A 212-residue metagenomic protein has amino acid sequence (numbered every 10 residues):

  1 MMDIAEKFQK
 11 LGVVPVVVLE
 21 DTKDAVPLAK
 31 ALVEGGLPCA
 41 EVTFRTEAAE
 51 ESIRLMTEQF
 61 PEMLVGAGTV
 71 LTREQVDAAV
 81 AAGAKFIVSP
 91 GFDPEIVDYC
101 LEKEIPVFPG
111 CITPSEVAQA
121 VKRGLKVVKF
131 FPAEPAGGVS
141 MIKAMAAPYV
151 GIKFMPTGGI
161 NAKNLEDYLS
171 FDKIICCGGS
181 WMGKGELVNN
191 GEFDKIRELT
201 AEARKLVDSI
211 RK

Functional and structural regions predicted by a protein language model:
M1-A82, E102, A162, N190-K212: Conserved N-terminal beta1-alpha1 strand-loop-helix module at the mouth
V16-V18, C39-T46, M63-L71, A84-F92 (+3 more regions): Catalytic beta/alpha-barrel core
L28, T72-A82, S115-R123, S140 (+1 more regions): Catalytic cores of alpha/beta
V33-P38, Q59-E62, A81-I87, E102-F108 (+3 more regions): Glycine-enriched alpha-helix->loop->beta-strand junction motifs that scaffold or abut catalytic
L37-V42, V80-K85, K103, V121-M141 (+2 more regions): Glycine/Thr-rich beta-alpha phosphate-binding loop at enzyme active sites
A67-G68, P156-G159, C177-S180: Glycine-rich beta-strand-to-loop/alpha-helix junction loops that act as flexible
P90-I96, K129-V139, K173-K195: Glycine-rich phosphate-binding active-site loops on the catalytic face of alpha/beta enzymes
P135, S140-M155, I160: Shared catalytic-loop signature of beta/alpha-barrel
